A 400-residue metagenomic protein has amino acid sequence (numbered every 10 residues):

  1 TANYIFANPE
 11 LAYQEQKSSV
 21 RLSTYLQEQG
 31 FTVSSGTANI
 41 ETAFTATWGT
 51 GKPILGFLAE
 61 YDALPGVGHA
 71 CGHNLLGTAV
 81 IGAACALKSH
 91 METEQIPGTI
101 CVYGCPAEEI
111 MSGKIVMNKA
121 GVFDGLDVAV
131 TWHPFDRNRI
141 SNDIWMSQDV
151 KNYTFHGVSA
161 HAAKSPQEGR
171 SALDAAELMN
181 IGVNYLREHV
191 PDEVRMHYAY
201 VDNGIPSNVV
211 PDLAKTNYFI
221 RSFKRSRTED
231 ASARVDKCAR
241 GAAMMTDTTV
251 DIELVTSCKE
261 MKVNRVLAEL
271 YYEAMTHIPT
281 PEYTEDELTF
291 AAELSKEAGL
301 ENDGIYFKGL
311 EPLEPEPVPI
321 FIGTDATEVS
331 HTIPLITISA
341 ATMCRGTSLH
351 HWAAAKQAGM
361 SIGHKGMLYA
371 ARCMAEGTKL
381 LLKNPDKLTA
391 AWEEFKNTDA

Functional and structural regions predicted by a protein language model:
T1, Q14, S18-Y25, P53 (+21 more regions): General structural feature for long, well-ordered alpha-helical segments within catalytic domains of soluble enzymes
T1-I100: Acidic/His- and Gly-rich active-site-bordering loop/insert found across diverse amide/peptide-bond hydrolases
L11, Y103-A107, V255-E260: Conserved short loop/turn motifs at secondary-structure junctions
Q27, A59-H69, H156-H161, G309-L313 (+1 more regions): Glycine/charged-rich beta-loop-alpha catalytic/anionic-binding loops adjacent to active sites
S34-G36, E108, S141-W145, E316-F321: Short Gly/Pro-enriched turn/cap motifs at secondary-structure boundaries
T42-T47, D62-G68, N74-L75, E94-P211 (+1 more regions): Histidine/acidic-residue-rich, glycine-tolerant segments that coordinate divalent metal ions
W48-E60, I144-T154, M343-H351: Acidic-glycine-rich active-site phosphate/pyrophosphate-binding loop
E177-A400: Metal-dependent amide/peptide-bond hydrolase catalytic core, centered on the "pita-bread" metallohydrolase fold
